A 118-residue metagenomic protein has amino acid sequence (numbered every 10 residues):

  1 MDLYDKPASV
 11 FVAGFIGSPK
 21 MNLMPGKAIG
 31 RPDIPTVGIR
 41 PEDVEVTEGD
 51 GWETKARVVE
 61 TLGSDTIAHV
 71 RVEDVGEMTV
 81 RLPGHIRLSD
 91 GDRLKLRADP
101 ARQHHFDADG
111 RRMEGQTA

Functional and structural regions predicted by a protein language model:
M1-P32: Internal alpha/beta loop-helix hairpins
P19-N22, G30-A118: Non-catalytic connector elements of ABC transporters
